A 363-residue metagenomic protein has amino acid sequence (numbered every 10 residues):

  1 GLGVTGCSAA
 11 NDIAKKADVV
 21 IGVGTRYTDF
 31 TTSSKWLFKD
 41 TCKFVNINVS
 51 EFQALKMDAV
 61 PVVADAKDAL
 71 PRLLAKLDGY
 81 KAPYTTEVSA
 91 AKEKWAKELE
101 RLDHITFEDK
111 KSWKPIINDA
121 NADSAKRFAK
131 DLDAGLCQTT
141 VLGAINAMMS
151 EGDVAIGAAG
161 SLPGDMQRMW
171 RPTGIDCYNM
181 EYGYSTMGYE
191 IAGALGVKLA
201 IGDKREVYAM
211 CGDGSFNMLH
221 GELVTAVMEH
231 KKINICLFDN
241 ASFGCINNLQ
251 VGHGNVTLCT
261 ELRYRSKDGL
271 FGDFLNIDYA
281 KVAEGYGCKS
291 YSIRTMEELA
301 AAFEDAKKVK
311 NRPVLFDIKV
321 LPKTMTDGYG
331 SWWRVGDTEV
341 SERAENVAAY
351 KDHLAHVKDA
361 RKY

Functional and structural regions predicted by a protein language model:
G1-L102: Glycine-rich, acidic loop regions that bind phosphate or pyrophosphate groups
G3-C7, S34, K56, V60-V63 (+7 more regions): Hydrophobic alpha-helical scaffolding
T5, N11-A14, A54-L55, V62-V63 (+3 more regions): Thiamine diphosphate
V19, V154, E206-Y208: Structural motif
G22, N46, G157, A209 (+1 more regions): Structural beta-sheet core signal
V23-G24, A159, K319: Glycine-rich, N-terminal phosphate-binding loop of Rossmann-like dinucleotide-binding domains
E51, K81-C137, K319, T324 (+1 more regions): Conserved acidic/glycine
A96-A200: Active-site diphosphate/adenylate-binding microenvironment
